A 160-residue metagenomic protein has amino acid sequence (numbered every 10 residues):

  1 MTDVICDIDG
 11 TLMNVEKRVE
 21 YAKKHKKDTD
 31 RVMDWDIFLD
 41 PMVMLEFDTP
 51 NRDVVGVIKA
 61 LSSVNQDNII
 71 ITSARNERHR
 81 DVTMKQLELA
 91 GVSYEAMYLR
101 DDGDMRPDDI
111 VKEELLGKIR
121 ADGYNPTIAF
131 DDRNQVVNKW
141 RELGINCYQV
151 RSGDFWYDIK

Functional and structural regions predicted by a protein language model:
T2-R106: Alpha-helical substrate-recognition element adjacent to the catalytic core
E16-V19, E114, Y148: Residue-level detector of intrinsically disordered/flexible regions characterized by low predicted structural confidence
D53-V54, D109-K112, R133: Amphipathic coiled-coil/heptad-repeat helices and related helical stalk/stem segments that mediate oligomerization
V64-Q66, I119-P126: Glycine-rich phosphate-binding loop signature in dinucleotide/nucleotide-binding domains
T83-G91, I119, K139-G144: Short, aromatic/basic amphipathic alpha-helical patches
D102-D108, D154-I159: A short acidic, often aromatic-flanked loop/helix-cap motif at beta-alpha or helix-coil junctions that lines enzyme
P107-I119: Short loop-to-alpha-helix "cap/lid" segments that border enzyme active sites across diverse enzyme classes
L116, Y124-K160: Acidic, Mg2+-coordinating phosphoryl-transfer loop and its flanking beta/alpha structural elements, shared across
